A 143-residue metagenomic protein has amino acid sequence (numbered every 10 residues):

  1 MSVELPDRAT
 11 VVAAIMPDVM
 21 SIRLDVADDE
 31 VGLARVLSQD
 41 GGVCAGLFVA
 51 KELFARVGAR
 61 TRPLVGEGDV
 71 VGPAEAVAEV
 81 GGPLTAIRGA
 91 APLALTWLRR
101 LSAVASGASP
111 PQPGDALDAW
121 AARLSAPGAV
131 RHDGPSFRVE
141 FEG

Functional and structural regions predicted by a protein language model:
S2-G143: Acidic/glycine-rich phosphate/pyrophosphate-binding loops and surrounding catalytic core that coordinate Mg2+
